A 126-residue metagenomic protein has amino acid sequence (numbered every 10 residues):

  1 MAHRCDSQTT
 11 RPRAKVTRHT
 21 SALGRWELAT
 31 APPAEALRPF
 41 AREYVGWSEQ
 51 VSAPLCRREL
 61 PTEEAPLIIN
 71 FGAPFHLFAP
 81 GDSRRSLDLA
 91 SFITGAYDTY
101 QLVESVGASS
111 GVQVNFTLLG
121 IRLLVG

Functional and structural regions predicted by a protein language model:
A2-G126: Alpha-helical bundle regulatory/interaction domains
